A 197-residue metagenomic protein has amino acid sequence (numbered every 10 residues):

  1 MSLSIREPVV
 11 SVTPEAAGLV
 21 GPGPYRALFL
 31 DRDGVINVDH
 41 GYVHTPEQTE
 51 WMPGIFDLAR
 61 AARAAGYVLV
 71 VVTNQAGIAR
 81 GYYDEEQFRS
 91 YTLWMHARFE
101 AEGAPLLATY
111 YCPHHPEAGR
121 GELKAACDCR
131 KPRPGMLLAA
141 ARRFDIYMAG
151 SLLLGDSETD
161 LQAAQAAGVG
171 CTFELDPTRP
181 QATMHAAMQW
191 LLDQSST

Functional and structural regions predicted by a protein language model:
S2-R26, E85-L107, E117-L153, S157-T197: Asp-based, Mg2+/Mn2+-dependent phosphohydrolase catalytic module
S2-V70: Active-site neighborhood of HAD-like aspartate-dependent phosphohydrolases
L30-R32, T73, L154-D156: Active-site flanking residues adjacent to catalytic metal/cofactor-binding acidic residues
V35-D39, N74-A76, H115-A118, A139-A141: A short alpha-helix capping/helix-coil boundary motif
I36-P53, I78-Q87, A101-E102, R120-D128: Metal-dependent phosphoesterase signature
H40-Y42, R60, G77, A163 (+2 more regions): Low-complexity, compositionally biased segments
I55, A59-M95, A104-H115, A164: Substrate-recognition element of Asp-dependent hydrolases with the DxDx(T/V) motif
